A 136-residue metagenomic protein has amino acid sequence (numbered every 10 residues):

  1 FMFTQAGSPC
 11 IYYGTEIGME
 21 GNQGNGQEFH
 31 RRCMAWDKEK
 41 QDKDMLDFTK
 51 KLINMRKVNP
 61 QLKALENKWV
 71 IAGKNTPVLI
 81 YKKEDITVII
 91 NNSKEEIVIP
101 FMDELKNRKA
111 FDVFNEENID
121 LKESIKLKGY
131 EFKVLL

Functional and structural regions predicted by a protein language model:
F3-I11, T15-L136: Carbohydrate-interacting/catalytic domains
